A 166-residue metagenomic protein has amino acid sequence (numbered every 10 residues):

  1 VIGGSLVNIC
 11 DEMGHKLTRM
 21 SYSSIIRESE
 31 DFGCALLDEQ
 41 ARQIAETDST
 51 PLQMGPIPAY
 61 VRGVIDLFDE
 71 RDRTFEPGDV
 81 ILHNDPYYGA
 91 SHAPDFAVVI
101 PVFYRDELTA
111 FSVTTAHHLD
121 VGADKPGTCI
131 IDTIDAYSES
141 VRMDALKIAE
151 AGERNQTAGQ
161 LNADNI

Functional and structural regions predicted by a protein language model:
V1-D38, R42-L52, P56-V61: Long, charge-dense accessory insertions within large macromolecular proteins
M20-S24, F32-G33, E70-R71, P86-G89 (+1 more regions): Generic recognition of flexible, low-complexity loop/linker segments
E39-E46, P58-D85: Regulatory sensory and allosteric helical modules in signal-transduction proteins and certain transcription factors
Q43-I44, P51-M54, Y88-H92, H118-G122 (+1 more regions): Flexible loop/turn segments at secondary-structure boundaries
D48-G55, E70, G89-P94, G127-I134: Alpha-helix capping and helix-loop boundary segments enriched in small/acidic/polar residues
L52-V64, L119-T128: A short, polar/charged loop-to-alpha-helix boundary motif
P77-V121, I134: Sensory/regulatory domains in signal-transduction proteins
R105-I166: Mobile "lid/hinge" segments at catalytic clefts and subdomain interfaces of large enzymes
